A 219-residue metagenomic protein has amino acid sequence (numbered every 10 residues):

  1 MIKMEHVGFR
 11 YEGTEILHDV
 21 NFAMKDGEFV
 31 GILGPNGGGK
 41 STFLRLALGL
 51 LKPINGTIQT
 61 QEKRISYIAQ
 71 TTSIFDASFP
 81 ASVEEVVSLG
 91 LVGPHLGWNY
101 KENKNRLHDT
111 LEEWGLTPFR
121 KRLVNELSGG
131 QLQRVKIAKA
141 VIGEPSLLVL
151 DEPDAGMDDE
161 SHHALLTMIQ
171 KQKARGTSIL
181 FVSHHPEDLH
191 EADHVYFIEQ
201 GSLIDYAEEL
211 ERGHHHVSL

Functional and structural regions predicted by a protein language model:
I2, L17-D19: Conserved structural motif at the start of ABC-family nucleotide-binding domains
L48: Helix-to-loop junction immediately C-terminal to a conserved catalytic motif
K101-F119: Conserved ABC ATPase "signature" region
L123-L127: Conserved ABC ATPase signature
I137: Hydrophobic anchor residue at the start of the ABC signature
E144: Conserved catalytic motifs of ABC-family nucleotide-binding domains
L148-E152: Catalytic Walker B motif of ABC-type/P-loop ATPase nucleotide-binding domains
